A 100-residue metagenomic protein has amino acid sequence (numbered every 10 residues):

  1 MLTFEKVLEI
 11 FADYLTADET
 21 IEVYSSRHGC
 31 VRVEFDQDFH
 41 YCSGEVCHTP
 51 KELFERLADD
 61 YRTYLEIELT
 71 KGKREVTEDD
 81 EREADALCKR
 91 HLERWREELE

Functional and structural regions predicted by a protein language model:
M1-T20, W95, L99: Negatively charged, low-complexity tracts enriched in Asp/Glu with abundant Ser/Thr
Y24-R90: Acidic, low-complexity, intrinsically disordered interaction modules
A86-E100: C-terminal charged interaction modules
